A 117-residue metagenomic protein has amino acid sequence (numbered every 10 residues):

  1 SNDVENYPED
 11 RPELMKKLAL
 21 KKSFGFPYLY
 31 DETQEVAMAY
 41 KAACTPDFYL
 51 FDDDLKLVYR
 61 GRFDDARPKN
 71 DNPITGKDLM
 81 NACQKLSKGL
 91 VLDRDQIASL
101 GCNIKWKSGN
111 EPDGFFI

Functional and structural regions predicted by a protein language model:
S1-N81, K85: Chalcogenol-based redox active-site neighborhoods
R62-I117: Non-globular targeting/processing and membrane-anchoring segments
